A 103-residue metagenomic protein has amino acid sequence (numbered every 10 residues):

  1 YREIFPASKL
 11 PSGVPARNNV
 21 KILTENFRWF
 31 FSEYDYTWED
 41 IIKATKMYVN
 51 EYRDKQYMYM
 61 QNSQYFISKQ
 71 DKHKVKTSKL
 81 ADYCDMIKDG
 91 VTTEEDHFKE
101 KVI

Functional and structural regions predicted by a protein language model:
Y1-I103: Append "and, occasionally, other polyanion-binding protein interfaces
